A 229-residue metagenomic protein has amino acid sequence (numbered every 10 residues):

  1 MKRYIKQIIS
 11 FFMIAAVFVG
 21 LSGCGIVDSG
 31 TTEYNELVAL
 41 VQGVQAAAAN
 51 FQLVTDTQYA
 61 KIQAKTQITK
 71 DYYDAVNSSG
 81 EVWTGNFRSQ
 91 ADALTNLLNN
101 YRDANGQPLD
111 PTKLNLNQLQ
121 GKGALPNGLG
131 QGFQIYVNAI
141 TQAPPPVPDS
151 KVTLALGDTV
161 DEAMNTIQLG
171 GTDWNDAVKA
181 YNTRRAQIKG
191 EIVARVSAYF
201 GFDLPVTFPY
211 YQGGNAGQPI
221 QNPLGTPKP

Functional and structural regions predicted by a protein language model:
K2-M13, V19-P229: A helix-centric hydrophobic-segment signal that preferentially recognizes long, alpha-helical stretches used
